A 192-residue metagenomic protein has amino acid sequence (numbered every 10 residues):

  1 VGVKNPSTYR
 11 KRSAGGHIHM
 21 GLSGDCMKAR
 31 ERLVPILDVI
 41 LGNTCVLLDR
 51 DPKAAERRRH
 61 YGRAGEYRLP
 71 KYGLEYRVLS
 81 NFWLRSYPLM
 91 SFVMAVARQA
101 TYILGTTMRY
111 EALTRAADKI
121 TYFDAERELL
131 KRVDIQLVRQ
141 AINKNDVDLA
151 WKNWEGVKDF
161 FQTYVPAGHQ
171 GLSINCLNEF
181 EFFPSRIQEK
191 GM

Functional and structural regions predicted by a protein language model:
V1-A14, S23-M192: C-terminal accessory/tail domains of diverse enzymes
